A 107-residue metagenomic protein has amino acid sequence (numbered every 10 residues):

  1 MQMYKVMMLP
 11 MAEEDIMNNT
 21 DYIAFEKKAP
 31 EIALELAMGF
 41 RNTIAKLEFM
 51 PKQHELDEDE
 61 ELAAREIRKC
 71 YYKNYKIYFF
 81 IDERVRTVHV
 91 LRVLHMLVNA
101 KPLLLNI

Functional and structural regions predicted by a protein language model:
M1-G39: Arg/Lys-rich, positively charged N-terminal/basic patches that mediate binding to nucleic acids
Y4, A63-R68, K73-Y75, R86: Short beta-strand or tight-loop elements that sit immediately N-terminal to catalytic metal-binding acidic residues
E14, N42, V85: Short alpha-helical
T20, R41-I44, L94: Conserved protein kinase catalytic domain
I44-Y71: A short, surface-exposed loop/turn module that caps and links secondary-structure elements
Y72-I107: Enriched for short, Lys/Arg-rich terminal
